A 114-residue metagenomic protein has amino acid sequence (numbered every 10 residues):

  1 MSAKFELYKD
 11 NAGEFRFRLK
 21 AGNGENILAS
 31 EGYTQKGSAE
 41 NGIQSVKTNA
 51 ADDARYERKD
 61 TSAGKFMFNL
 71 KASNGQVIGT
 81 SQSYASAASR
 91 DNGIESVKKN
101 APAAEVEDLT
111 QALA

Functional and structural regions predicted by a protein language model:
M1, Y8, T110-A114: Intrinsic N-terminal pre-sequences and regulatory tails
K4-Y8, E14-G22, I27-Y33, G42-V46 (+5 more regions): A structural feature that tracks compact, well-ordered secondary-structure segments with a strong bias toward
K98-A114: Glycine-rich beta-strand-turn "strand-cap" elements at beta-sheet edges
